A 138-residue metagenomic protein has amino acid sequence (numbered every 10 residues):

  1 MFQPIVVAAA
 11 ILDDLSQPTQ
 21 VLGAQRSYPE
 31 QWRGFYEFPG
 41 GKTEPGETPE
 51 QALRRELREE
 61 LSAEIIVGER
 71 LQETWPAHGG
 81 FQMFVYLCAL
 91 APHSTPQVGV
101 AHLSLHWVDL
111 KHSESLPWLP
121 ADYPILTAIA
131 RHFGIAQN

Functional and structural regions predicted by a protein language model:
M1, D13, Y28, T74-W75 (+1 more regions): Short secondary-structure boundary/capping segments
M1-V21, K42: Conserved N-terminal beta-strand and adjoining loop/helix that marks the start of the Nudix/MutT-like hydrolase domain
L12-Q17, P29, E44-P45, A89-S94: Short, charged/polar surface micro-motifs in flexible loops or helix N-caps
P18-E59, A63: Conserved Nudix-box catalytic region and its N-terminal flanking loop in Nudix hydrolases and closely related
E64, Q72-P96, L103-H112, D122 (+1 more regions): Active-site-adjacent beta-strand/loop module that shapes the phosphate/pyrophosphate-binding cleft
A130-N138: Generic C-terminal helix-cap and adjacent flexible tail
